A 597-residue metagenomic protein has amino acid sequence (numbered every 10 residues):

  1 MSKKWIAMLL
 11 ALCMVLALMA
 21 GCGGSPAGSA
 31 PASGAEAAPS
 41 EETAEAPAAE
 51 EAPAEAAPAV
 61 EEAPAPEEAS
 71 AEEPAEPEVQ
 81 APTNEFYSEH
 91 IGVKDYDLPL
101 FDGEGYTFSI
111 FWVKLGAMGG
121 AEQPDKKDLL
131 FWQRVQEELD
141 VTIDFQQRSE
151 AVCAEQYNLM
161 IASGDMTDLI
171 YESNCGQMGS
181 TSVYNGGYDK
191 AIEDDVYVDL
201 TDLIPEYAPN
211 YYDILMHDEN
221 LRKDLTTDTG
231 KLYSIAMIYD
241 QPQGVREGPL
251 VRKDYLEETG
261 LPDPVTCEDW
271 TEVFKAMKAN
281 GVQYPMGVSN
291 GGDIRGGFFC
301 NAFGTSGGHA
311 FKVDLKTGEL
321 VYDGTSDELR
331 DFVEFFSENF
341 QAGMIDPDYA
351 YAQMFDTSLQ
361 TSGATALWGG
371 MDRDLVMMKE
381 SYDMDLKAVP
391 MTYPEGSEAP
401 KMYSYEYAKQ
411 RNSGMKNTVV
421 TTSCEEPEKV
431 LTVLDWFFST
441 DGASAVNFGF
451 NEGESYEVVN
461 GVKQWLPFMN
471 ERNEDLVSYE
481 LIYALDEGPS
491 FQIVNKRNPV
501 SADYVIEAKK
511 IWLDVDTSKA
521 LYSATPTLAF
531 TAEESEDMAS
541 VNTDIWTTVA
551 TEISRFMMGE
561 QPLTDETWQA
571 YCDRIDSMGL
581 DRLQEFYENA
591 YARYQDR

Functional and structural regions predicted by a protein language model:
M1-A11: Positively charged n-region of N-terminal signal peptides that target proteins for export
L9, M14, L18, C22-R597: Extracytoplasmic/secretory soluble proteins
